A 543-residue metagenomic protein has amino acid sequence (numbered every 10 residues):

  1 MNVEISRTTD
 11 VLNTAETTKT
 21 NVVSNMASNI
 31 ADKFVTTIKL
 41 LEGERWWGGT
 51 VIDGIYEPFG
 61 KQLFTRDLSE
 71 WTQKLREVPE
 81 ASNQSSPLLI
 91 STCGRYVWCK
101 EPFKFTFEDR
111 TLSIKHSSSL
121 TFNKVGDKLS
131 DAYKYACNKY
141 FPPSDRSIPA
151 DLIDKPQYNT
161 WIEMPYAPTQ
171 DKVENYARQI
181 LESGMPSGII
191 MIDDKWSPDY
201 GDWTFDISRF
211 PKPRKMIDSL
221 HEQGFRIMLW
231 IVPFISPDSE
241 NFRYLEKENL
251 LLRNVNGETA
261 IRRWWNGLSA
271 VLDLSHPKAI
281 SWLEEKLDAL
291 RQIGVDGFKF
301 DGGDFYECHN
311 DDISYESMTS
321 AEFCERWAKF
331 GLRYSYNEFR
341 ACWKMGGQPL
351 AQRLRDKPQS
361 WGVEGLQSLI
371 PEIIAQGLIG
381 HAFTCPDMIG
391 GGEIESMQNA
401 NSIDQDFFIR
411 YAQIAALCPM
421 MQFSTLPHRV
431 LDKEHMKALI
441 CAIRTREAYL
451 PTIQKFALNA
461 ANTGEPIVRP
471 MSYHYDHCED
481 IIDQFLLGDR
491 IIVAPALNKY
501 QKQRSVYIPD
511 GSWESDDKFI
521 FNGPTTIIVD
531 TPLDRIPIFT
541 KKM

Functional and structural regions predicted by a protein language model:
M1-L152, Q170-E182, Y475, I528-K542: Catalytic and substrate-binding clefts that recognize carbohydrates or anionic sugar/phosphate headgroups
E42, Y56, L63-T65, P186-C441 (+2 more regions): Aromatic- and carboxylate-enriched substrate-binding clefts and catalytic-loop regions of carbohydrate-active enzymes
K74-E77, Q84-S86, D145-S147, R178-I180 (+8 more regions): Generic recognition of flexible, low-complexity loop/linker segments
Q84-G94, A375-Q376, I409-Q422, K455 (+1 more regions): Short, hydrophobic/amphipathic alpha-helical patches that form generic packing surfaces within helical domains
Q84-L88, C93-R95, P156, F225 (+3 more regions): Residue-level detector of short, conserved catalytic/binding motifs and their immediate flanks
C93-R95, P102-K104, E163, S197 (+13 more regions): Short, glycine-/Ser/Thr-/acidic-enriched flexible segments
Q179, S183, D206, M216-R226 (+4 more regions): Carbohydrate-binding surfaces of carbohydrate-active enzymes
